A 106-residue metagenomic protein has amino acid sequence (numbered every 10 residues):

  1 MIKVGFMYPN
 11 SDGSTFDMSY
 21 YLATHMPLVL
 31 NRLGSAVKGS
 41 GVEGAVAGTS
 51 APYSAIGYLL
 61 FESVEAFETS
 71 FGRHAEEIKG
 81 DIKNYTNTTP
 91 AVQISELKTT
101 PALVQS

Functional and structural regions predicted by a protein language model:
M1-S106: Macromolecular interaction modules
